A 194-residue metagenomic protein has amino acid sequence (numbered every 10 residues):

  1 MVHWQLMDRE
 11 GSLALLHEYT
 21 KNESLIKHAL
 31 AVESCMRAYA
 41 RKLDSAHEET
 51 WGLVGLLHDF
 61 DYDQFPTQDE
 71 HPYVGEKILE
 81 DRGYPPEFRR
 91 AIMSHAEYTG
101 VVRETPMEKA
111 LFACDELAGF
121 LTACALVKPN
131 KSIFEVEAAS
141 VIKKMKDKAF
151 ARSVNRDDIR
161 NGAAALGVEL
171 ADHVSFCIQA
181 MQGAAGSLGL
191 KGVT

Functional and structural regions predicted by a protein language model:
M1-T67: Acidic/His-rich, divalent-metal-binding segments that scaffold phosphate/diphosphate chemistry
M7, G11, K27-A31, E70 (+6 more regions): Conserved active-site and cofactor/substrate-binding residues in soluble primary-metabolism enzymes
L13, H17, L30-E33, R37 (+6 more regions): Predominant activation on well-ordered alpha-helical scaffold segments within soluble catalytic domains
Y19-E23, C35-L43, D63, R82 (+4 more regions): Change "in soluble alpha/beta enzymes" to "in soluble alpha/beta proteins
T20, I133, A139-V193: C-terminal binding/interaction regions
A46-K148, R160: Divalent metal-dependent catalytic cores for phosphoryl transfer on phosphate-bearing substrates
